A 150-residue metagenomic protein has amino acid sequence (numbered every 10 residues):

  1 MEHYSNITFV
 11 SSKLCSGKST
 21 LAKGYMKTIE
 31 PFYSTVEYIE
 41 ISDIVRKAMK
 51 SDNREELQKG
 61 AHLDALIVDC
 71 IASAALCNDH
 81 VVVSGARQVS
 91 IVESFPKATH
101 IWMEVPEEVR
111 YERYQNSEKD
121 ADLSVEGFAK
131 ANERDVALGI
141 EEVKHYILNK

Functional and structural regions predicted by a protein language model:
S12: The Walker A (P-loop) glycine that initiates the GxxxxGKT/S ATP-binding motif of P-loop NTPases
C15-S16: ATP-binding Walker
S19: Walker A/P-loop
S34-V82, A86-E93, E126: ATP-dependent small-molecule kinase phosphotransfer cores that center on conserved nucleotide phosphate-binding segments
S84-G85, F95-E118: Conserved phosphate-donor/acceptor-positioning beta-strand/loop module used by diverse small-molecule
Q115-K150: Small-molecule kinase domains that catalyze NTP-dependent phosphoryl transfer to phosphate-bearing small molecules
